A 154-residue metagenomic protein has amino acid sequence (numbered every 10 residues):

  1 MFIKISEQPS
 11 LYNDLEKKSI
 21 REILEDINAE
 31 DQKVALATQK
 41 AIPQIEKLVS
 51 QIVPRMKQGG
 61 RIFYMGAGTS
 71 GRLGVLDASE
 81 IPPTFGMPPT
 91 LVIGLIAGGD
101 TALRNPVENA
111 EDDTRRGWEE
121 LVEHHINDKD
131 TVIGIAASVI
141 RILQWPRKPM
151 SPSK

Functional and structural regions predicted by a protein language model:
M1-A37: Cofactor-/ligand-binding subdomain signature composed of acidic, glycine-rich, tryptophan-containing flexible loops
S10, L36-Q39, R104, I133-I135: Short, contiguous strand/loop micro-motifs
L15-S19, Q44, N109-R116: Short secondary-structure boundary/capping elements
K40-R55: A short, well-structured juxtamembrane/interface segment
Q51, R55-Y64, L73: N-terminal glycine-rich phosphate/adenylate-binding segment common to multiple enzyme folds
F63, A67-K154: Glycine-rich phosphate-binding loops that contact phosphosugars or nucleotide phosphates
